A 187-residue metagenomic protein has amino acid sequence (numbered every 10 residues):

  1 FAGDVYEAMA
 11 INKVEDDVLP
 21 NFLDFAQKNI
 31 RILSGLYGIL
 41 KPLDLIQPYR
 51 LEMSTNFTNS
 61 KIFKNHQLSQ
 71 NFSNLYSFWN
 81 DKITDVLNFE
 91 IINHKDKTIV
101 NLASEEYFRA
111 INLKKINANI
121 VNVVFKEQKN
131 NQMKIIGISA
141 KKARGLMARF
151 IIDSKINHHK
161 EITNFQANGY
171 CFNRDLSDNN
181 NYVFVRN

Functional and structural regions predicted by a protein language model:
F1-E15, F22: Active-site helix-to-loop segments that bind/position phosphate- or nucleotide-bearing substrates and donors across
V14-D178, V183-N187: Internal, well-folded beta-alpha domain core
